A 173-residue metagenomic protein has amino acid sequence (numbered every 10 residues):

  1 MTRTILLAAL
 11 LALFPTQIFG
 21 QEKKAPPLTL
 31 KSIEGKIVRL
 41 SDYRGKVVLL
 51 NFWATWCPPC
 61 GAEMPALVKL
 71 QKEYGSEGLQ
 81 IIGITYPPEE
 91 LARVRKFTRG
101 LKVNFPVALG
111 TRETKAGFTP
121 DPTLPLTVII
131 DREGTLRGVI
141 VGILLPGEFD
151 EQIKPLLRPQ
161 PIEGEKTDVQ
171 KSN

Functional and structural regions predicted by a protein language model:
I5-T16: Bacterial N-terminal signal peptides
T16-L40, F105: N-terminal "domain-start" segment that seeds a small globular fold
L28, Y43, F52-W53, F97 (+1 more regions): Conserved hydrophobic/aromatic "anchor" residues that stabilize well-ordered secondary structure elements
R39-P58: Short active-site neighborhood of thiol/selenol oxidoreductases, capturing the structured segment around
G61-L101, T111-G117: Structural microenvironment flanking redox-active thiols in thiol-disulfide oxidoreductases
K96-N104, L109-K154: Thiol/disulfide oxidoreductase modules built on the thioredoxin-like
P159-N173: Non-globular targeting/processing and membrane-anchoring segments
